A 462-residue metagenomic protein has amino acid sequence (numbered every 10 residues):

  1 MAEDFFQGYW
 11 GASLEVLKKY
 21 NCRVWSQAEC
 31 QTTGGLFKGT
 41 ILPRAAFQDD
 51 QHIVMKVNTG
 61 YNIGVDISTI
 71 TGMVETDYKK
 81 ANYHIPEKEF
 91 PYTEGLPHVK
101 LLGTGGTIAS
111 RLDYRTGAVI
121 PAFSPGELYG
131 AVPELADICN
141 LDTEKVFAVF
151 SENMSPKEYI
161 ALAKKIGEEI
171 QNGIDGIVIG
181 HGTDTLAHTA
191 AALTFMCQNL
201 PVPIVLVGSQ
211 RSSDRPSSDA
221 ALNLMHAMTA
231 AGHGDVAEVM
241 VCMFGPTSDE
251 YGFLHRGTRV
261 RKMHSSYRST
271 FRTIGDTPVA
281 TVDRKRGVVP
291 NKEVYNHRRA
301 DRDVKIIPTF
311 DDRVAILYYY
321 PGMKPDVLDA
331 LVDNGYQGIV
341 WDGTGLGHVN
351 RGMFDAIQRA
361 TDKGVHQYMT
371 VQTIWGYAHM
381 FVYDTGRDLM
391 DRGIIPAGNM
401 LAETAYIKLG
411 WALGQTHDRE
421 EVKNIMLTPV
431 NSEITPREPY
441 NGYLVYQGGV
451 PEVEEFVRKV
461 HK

Functional and structural regions predicted by a protein language model:
A2-G95: Conserved RNA-binding domains used in RNP assembly and mRNA/RNA metabolism
Y92-G167, D312-D329: Phosphate-binding glycine-rich loops and their immediate beta-loop-alpha structural context
L102, D113, S124-P125, G130-L135 (+3 more regions): Accessory alpha-helical/coil subdomains and C-terminal extensions that flank or cap enzyme catalytic cores
R115-S124, A191-V205, A220-H226, G257-M263 (+1 more regions): A glycine- and small-aliphatic-rich helix-loop capping segment at beta-alpha/alpha-beta transitions that lines
L141-L206, V327-D333, A356-D362: N-terminal small/polar loop signature for handling phosphorylated ligands or for N-terminal nucleophile
T143, H379-R419: Interaction/scaffold regions that mediate signaling and macromolecular assembly across diverse proteins
V207-R284: Internal gly/pro-rich beta-alpha loop/helix module that stabilizes soluble enzyme cofactors or their anionic handles
V340, T344-H379: CN hydrolase (nitrilase-like) catalytic-core segments centered on the catalytic cysteine and neighboring Lys/Glu
